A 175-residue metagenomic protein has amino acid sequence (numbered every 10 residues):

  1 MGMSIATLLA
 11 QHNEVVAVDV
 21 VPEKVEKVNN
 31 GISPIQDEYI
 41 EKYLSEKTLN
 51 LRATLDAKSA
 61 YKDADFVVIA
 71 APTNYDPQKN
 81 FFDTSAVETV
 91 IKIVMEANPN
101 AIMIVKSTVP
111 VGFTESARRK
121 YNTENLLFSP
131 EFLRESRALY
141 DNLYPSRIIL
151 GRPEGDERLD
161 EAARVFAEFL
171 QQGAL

Functional and structural regions predicted by a protein language model:
M1-I32: NAD(P)+-binding Rossmann beta1-loop-alpha1 motif at the extreme N-terminus of oxidoreductases
N13, A64, P145-S146: Short, well-ordered alpha-helix to beta-strand connector turns
N30-Y43: N-terminal FAD cofactor-binding segment of flavoenzymes
I40-D65: A structured beta-alpha segment of the ubiquitous adenosine-cofactor-binding alpha/beta core
K62-F66, N98-A101: Short acidic/histidine-rich motifs immediately flanking catalytic phosphotransfer sites in two-component signaling
I69-P72, S107, R152-P153: Glycine-rich, N-terminal phosphate-binding loop of Rossmann-like dinucleotide-binding domains
Y75-A138: Rossmann-like NAD(P)(H) cofactor-binding subdomain of soluble oxidoreductases
S116-S129, R134-L175: Internal alpha-helical scaffold of NAD(P)-dependent oxidoreductase catalytic cores
